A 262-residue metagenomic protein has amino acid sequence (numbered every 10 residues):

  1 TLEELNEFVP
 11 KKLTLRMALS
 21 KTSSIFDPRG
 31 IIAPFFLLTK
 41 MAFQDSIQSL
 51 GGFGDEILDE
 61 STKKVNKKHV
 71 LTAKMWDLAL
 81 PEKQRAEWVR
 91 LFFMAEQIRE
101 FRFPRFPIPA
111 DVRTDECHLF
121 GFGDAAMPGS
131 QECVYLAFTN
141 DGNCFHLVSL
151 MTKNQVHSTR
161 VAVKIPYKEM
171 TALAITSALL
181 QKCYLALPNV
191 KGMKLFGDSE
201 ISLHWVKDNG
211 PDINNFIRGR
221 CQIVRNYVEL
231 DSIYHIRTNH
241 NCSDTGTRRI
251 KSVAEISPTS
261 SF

Functional and structural regions predicted by a protein language model:
T1-V112, D244: C-terminal reverse transcriptase regions that engage the nucleic-acid substrate
K12, F26-R29, W76-A86, P109-R113 (+4 more regions): Conserved, non-catalytic sequence blocks in retroelement Pol enzymes and Pol-derived host proteins
M41-Q44, L50, L136-F138, V206-G219 (+1 more regions): Short secondary-structure boundary/capping segments
C117-A126, Y167-Q181: C-terminal, well-structured subdomains that either form a transmembrane helix-short loop-helix hairpin in multi-pass
G121-S149: Acidic, metal-ligating active-site segments
T139-T171, D208: A short, polar/acidic, helix/strand-boundary loop motif
I175-N241: RNase H catalytic domain
Y227-F262: C-terminal functional segments of enzyme domains
